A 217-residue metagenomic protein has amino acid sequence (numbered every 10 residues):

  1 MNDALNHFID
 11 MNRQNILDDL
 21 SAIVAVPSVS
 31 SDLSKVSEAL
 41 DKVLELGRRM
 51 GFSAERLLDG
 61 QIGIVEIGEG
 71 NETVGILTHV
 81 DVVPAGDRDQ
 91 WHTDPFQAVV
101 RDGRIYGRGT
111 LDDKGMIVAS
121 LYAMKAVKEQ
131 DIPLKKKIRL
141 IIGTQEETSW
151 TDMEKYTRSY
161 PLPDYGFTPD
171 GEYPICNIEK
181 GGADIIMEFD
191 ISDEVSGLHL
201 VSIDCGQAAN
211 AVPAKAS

Functional and structural regions predicted by a protein language model:
N2-R108, E129-L134: Acidic/His- and Gly-rich active-site-bordering loop/insert found across diverse amide/peptide-bond hydrolases
K35-A39, M116, D152-M153: Residues at alpha-helix caps and immediate loop-helix transition turns in enzyme cores, especially N- and C-cap
A54-E55, L140, L200: Generic structural signal for residues in well-ordered beta-strands
L57-D59, G143, I203: Conserved beta-strand termini and adjacent loop/short-helix elements that scaffold enzyme active sites in alpha/beta
G70-V74, P95, R101-D102, P133-I138 (+3 more regions): Short coil/turn connectors at secondary-structure junctions
I76, V100-E147, I185-I191, A216: Alpha-helical metal-binding/catalytic segments enriched in His/Glu/Asp
V80-V82, I138-T148, D170-P174: Acidic, glycine-rich active-site loops and adjacent beta-strand->loop/helix elements that engage anionic groups
E147, M153-S217: Midchain, well-structured core segments that form catalytic/ion-binding scaffolds
